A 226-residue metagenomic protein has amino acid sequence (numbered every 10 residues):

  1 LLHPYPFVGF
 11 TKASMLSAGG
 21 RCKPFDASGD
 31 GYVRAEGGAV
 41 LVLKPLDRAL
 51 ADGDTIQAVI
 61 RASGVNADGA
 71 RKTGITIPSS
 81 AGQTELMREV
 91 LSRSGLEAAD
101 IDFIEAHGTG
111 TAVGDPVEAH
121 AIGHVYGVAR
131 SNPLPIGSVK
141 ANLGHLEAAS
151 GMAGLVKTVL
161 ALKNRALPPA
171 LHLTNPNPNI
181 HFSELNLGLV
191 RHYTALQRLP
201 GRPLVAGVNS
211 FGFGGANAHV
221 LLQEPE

Functional and structural regions predicted by a protein language model:
L1-E226: Condensing-enzyme catalytic core of the thiolase-fold
